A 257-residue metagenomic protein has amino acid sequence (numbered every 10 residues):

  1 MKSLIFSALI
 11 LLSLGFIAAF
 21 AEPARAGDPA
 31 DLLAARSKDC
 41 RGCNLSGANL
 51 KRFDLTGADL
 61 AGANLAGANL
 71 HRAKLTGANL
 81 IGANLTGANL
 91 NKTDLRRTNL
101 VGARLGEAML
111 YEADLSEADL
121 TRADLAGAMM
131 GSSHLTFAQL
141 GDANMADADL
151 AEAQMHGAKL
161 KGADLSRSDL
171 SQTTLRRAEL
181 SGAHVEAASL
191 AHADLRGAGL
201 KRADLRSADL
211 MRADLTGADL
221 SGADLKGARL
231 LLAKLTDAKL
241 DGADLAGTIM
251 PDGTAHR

Functional and structural regions predicted by a protein language model:
M1-I5: Positively charged n-region of N-terminal signal peptides that target proteins for export
S7-A19: Bacterial N-terminal signal peptides
E22-R257: Tandem repeat scaffolds
